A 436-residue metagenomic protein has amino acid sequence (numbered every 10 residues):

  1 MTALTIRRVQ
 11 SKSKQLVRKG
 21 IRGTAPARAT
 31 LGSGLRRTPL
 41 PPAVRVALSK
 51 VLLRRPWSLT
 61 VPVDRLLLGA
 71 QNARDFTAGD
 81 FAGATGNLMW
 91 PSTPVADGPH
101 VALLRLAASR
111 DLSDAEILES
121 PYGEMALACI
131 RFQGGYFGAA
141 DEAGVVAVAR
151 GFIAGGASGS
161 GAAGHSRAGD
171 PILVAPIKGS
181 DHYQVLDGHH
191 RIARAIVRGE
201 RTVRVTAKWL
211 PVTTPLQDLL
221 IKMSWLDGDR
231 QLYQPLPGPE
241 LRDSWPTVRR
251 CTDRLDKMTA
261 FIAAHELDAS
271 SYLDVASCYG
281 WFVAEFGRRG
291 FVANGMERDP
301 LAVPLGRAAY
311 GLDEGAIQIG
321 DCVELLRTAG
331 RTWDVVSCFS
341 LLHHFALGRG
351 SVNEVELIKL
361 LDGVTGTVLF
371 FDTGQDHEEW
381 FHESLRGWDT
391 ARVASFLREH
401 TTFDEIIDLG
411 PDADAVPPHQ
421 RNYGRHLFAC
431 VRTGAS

Functional and structural regions predicted by a protein language model:
L31-A108, R167-D218: A short, basic-hydrophobic beta/loop patch
L48, L118-L186: Short alpha-helix boundary/capping and kink motifs at helix termini
V248-D268: Conserved alpha-helix/loop element of class I SAM-dependent methyltransferases that forms part of the SAM/SAH-binding
A269-C278: Conserved class I S-adenosyl-L-methionine
G280-A284: Glycine-rich SAM-binding Motif I of class I
S337: A conserved beta-strand element that flanks and buttresses the S-adenosyl-L-methionine
F345-L360: A short, conserved alpha-helix within the catalytic core of class I
T365-H377: Conserved beta-strand signature within the Rossmann-like core of class I S-adenosyl-L-methionine
